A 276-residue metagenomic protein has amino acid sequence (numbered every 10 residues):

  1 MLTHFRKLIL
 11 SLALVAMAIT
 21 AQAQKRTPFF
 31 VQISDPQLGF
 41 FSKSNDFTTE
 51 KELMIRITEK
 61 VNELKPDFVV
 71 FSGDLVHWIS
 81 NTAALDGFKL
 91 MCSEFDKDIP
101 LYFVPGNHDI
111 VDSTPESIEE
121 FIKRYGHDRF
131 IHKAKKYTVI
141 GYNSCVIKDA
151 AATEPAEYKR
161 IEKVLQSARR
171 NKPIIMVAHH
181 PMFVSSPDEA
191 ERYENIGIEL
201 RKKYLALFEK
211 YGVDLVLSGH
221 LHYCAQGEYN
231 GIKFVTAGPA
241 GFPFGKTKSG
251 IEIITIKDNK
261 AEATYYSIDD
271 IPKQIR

Functional and structural regions predicted by a protein language model:
M1-I9: Bacterial N-terminal signal peptides that target proteins for export
A13-Q22: Hydrophobic h-region of N-terminal signal peptides that target proteins for export in Gram-negative bacteria
A21-A83, S185: N-terminal active-site segment of His-dependent metallophosphoesterases
Q24-K25, T255-R276: A short C-terminal boundary segment appended to hydrolase-like catalytic domains
F30, V69, V139, I174-I175: Hydrophobic beta-strand anchors of alpha/beta hydrolase catalytic cores
D35, G73-D74, G106-N107, Y142 (+2 more regions): Active-site glycine-centered loops adjacent to acidic/histidine catalytic or metal-binding residues that shape
T49, N81-P173, E191-L215, Q226-A261: Extended active-site neighborhood of metal-dependent phosphoesterases/phosphodiesterases
F71, A168-S186: Short acidic, glycine-rich surface-loop motifs adjacent to enzyme active sites
